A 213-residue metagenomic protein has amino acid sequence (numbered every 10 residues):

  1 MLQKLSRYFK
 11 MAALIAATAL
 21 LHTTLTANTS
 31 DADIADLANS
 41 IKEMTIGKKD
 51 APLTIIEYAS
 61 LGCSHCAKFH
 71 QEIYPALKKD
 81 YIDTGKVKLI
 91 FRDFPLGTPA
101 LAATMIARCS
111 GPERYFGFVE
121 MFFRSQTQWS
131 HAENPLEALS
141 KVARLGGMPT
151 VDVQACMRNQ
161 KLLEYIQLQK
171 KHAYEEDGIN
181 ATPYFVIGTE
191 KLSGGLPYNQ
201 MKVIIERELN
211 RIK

Functional and structural regions predicted by a protein language model:
L2-L96, Q167-E176, R207-K213: Extracytoplasmic thiol/disulfide redox context detector
L2-Y8, N28, S60, K141-K213: C-terminal cap of thioredoxin/glutaredoxin-like
T23, A76-K78, C109, G194 (+2 more regions): Residue-level signature of transmembrane alpha-helix interfaces in integral membrane proteins
D33, K42, A102, S125 (+1 more regions): Glycine-rich, flexible loop/turn motifs
T45-I46, W129, L192: Short clusters of hydrophobic/aromatic residues that line enzyme substrate/ligand-binding pockets
D50-L53, L101, E113, E133-N134 (+2 more regions): Residues at secondary-structure transition points
A51-T54, G85, A102, A181-P183 (+1 more regions): Envelope-exposed proteins and targeting segments
A59-L61, A67-R144, P149: Structural alpha/beta surface segment adjacent to cysteine/selenocysteine redox centers across thiol/disulfide enzymes
